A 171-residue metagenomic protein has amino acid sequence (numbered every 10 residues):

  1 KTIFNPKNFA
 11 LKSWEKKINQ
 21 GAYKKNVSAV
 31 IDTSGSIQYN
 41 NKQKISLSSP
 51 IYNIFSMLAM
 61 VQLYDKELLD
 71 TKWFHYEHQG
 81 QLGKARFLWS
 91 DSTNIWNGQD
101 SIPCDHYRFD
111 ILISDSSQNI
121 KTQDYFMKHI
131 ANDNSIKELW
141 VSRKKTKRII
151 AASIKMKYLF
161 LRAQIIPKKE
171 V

Functional and structural regions predicted by a protein language model:
K1-V30, H75-V171: Acidic, serine/threonine-rich low-complexity disordered tracts
K25-E67: Hydrophobic, well-structured mid-protein blocks that either form specific transmembrane helices
